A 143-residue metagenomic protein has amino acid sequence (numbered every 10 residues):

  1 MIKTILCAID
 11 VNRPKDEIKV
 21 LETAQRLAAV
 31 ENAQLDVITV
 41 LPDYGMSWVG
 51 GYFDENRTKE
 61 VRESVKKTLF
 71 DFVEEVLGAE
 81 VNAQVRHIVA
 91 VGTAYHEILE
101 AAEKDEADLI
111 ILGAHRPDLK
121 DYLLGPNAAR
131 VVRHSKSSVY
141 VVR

Functional and structural regions predicted by a protein language model:
M1, L77-I110, P117: Structural beta-alpha unit
K3-G51: Small/aliphatic-rich secondary-structure junction motif
I9, G113-H115, R143: Short secondary-structure boundary segments
D36-I38, R86-A90, Y140: General small-molecule cofactor/ligand-binding pocket signal
F53-N56, K104-D105, A128-R130: Short, hinge-like loop/turn segments at secondary-structure boundaries
E55-T68: A short acidic, glycine-rich active-site loop that binds or catalyzes chemistry on phosphate/adenosine moieties
L109-R130: Glycine-rich, Arg-bearing micro-motifs that act as flexible, cationic patches
